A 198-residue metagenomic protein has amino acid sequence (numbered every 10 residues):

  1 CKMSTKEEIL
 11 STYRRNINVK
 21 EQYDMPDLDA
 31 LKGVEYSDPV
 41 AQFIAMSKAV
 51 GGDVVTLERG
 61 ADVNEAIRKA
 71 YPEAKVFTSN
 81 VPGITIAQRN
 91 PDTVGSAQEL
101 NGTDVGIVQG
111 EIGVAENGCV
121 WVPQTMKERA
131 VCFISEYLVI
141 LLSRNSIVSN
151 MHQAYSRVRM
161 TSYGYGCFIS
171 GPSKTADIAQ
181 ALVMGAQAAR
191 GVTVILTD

Functional and structural regions predicted by a protein language model:
K2-D198: The feature marks the mature, well-folded catalytic cores of soluble enzymes
